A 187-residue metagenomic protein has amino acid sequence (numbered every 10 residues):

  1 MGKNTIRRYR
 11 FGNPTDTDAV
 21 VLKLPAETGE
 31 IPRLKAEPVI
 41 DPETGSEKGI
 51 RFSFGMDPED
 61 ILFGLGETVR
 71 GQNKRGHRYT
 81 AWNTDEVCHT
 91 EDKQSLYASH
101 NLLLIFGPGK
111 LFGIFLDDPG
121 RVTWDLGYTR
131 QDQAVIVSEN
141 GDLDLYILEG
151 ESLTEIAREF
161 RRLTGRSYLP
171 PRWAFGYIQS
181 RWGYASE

Functional and structural regions predicted by a protein language model:
M1-R172, S180-W182: Catalytic and substrate-binding clefts that recognize carbohydrates or anionic sugar/phosphate headgroups
Y177: Conserved, well-structured core segments
A185-E187: Short, acidic/polar
